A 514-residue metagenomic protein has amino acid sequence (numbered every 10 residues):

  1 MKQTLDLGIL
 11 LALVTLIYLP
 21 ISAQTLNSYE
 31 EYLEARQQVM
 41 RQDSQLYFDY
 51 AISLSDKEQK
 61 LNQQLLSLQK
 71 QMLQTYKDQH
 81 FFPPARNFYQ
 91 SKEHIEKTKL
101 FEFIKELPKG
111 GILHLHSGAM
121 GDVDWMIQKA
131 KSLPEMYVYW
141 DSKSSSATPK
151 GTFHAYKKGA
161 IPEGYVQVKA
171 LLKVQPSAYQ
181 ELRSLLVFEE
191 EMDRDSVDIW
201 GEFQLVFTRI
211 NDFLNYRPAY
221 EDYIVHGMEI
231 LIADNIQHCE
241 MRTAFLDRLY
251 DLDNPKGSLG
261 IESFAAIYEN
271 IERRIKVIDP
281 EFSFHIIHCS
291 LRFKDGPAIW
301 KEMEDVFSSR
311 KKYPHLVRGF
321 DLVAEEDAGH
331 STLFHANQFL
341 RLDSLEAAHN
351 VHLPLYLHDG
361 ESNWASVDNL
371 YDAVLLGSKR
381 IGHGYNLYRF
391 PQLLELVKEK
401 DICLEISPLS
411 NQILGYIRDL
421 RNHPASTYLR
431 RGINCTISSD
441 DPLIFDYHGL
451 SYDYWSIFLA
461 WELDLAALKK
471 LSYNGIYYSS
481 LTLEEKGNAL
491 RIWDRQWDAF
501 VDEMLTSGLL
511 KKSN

Functional and structural regions predicted by a protein language model:
M1-Q24: Bacterial Sec-dependent N-terminal signal peptides
T25-L355, D359-R380, N386-I402, P408-N514: Metal-cofactor-binding active-site regions of metalloenzymes
